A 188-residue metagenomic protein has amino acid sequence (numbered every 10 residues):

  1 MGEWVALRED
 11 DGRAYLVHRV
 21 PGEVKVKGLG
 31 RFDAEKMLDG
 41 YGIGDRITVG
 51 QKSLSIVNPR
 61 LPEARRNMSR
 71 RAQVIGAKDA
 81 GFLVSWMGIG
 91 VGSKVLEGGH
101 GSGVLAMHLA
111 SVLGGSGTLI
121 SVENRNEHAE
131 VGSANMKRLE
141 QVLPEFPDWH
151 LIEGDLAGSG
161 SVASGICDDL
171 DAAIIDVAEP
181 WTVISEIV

Functional and structural regions predicted by a protein language model:
M1-N58: N-terminal auxiliary segments of SAM/dcSAM-dependent transferases
N67-G81: Conserved SAM-binding loop and adjacent beta-strand
S85-G90, V112, G165-C167: Glycine-rich helix-loop-beta junction characteristic of Rossmann-like nucleotide cofactor-binding loops
G90-G101: Conserved class I S-adenosyl-L-methionine
S102-G115: Conserved SAM-binding loop of SAM-dependent methyltransferases across substrates and taxa, primarily the Class I
A110-S111, W181-V188: A short glycine-rich, Lys/Arg-flanked "PGG" loop and its adjoining helix->strand segment in the class I
S116-I120: Short beta-strand element of Class I
V122-L170, I175-P180: S-adenosyl-L-methionine
